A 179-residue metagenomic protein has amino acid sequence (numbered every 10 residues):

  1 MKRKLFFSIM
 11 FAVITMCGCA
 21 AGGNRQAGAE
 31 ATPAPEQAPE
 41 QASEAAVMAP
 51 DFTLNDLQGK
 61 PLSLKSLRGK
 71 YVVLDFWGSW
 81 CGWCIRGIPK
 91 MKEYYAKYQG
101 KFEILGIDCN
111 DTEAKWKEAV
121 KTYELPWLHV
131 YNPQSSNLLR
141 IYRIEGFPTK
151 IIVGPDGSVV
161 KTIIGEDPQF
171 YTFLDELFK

Functional and structural regions predicted by a protein language model:
M1-K4: Positively charged n-region of N-terminal signal peptides that target proteins for export
M16-G18: C-terminal motif of bacterial Sec signal peptides marking the signal peptidase cleavage site
A20-G22: Bacterial signal peptide processing site
G28-L64: N-terminal "domain-start" segment that seeds a small globular fold
R68, F76-E93: Conserved redox-active cysteine motifs that mediate thiol-disulfide chemistry, especially di-cysteine Cys-X(1-2)-Cys
Y71-V72, P148: Alpha/beta-hydrolase fold active-site loops
R86-Y123, Q134-R140: Structural microenvironment flanking redox-active thiols in thiol-disulfide oxidoreductases
Y123-L125, N132-F178: Thiol/disulfide oxidoreductase modules built on the thioredoxin-like
